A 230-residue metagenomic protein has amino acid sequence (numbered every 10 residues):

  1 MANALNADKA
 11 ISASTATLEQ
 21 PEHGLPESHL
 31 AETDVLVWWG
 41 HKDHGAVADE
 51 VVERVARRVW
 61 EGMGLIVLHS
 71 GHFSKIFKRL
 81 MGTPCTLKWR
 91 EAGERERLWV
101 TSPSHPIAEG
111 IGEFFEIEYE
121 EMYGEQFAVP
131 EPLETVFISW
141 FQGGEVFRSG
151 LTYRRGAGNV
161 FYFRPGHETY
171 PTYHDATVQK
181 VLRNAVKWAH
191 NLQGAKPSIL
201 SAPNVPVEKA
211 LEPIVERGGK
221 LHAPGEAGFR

Functional and structural regions predicted by a protein language model:
M1, H29, V51, F77 (+3 more regions): Stable alpha-helical elements in mature extracytoplasmic
M1-S74: Helical hinge/lid and interdomain linker segments adjacent to catalytic or ligand-binding clefts that mediate domain
N3-S14, E32, L87-Y162: Catalytic beta-strand/loop cores that center a nucleophilic Ser/Cys/Thr and support acyl-enzyme chemistry
A7, E145-F147, R154-K209: Extracellular ligand-binding/catalytic regions of CAZymes and related secreted enzymes and adhesion modules
Q20-H23, H41-G45, G71-K75, E113-F114 (+3 more regions): Solvent-exposed loop/turn segments at secondary-structure junctions within structured extracellular/periplasmic domains
V37, I66, E134-V136, F161-F163 (+1 more regions): Hydrophobic/aromatic beta-strand patches that form the interior of the parallel beta-sheet core in alpha/beta enzyme
D43-E113: A glycine-rich, often tryptophan-bearing local segment used as a flexible ligand/cofactor-contacting loop or short
E208-R230: N-terminal accessory segments
